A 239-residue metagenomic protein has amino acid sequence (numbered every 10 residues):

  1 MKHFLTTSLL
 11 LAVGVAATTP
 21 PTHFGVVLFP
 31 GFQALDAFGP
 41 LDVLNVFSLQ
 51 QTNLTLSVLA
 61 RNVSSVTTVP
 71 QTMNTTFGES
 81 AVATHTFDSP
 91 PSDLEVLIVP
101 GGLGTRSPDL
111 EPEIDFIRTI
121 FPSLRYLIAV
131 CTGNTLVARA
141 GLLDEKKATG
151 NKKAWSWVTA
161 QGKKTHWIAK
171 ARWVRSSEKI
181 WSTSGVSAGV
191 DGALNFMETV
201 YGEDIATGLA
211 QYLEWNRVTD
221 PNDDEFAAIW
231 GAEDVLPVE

Functional and structural regions predicted by a protein language model:
M1-T18: Fungal secretory targeting signals
G14-L127, N134-R139, W155-K170, S177 (+2 more regions): Extended, subdomain-level signal for the structured scaffold at the beginning of enzyme domains
L127-I128, A148: A short beta-strand/loop micro-motif in the catalytic core of glycosyltransferases that engages the nucleotide-sugar
L143, R175-S176: Short gly/pro-enriched beta-turn/loop segments at secondary-structure junctions
D144-K152, H166-A169: Short hydrophobic/aromatic-enriched beta-strand-loop microsegments
I180-T183: Active-site-proximal beta-strand elements of phosphoester/diester hydrolases
